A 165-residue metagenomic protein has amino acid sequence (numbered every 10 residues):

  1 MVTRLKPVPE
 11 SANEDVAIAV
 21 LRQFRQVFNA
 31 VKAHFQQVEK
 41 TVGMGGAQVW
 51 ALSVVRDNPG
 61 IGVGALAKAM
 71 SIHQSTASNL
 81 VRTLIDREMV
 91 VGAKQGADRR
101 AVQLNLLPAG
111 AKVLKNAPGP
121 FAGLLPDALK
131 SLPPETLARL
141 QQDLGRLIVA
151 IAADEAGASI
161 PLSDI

Functional and structural regions predicted by a protein language model:
M1-A12, E135-I165: C-terminal regulatory/oligomerization modules of transcriptional regulators
M1-V42, I165: N-terminal leader segment of winged-helix/HTH proteins
I18-R25, K130, A138-G145: Amphipathic alpha-helical segments that line or abut small-molecule/effector binding pockets and mediate allosteric
F24-V27, V31-V38, M70, V113 (+2 more regions): Alpha-helical linker/hinge and terminal dimerization helices associated with HTH transcriptional regulators
N29, A33-T76, R87, S159-P161: N-terminal helix-turn-helix DNA-binding core of bacterial DNA-binding proteins
S75-S78, L107: Ser/Thr-centric signal marking residues that sit in or immediately flank functional binding/regulatory motifs
R82-R139: Charged, amphipathic alpha-helical coiled-coil/dimerization segments
